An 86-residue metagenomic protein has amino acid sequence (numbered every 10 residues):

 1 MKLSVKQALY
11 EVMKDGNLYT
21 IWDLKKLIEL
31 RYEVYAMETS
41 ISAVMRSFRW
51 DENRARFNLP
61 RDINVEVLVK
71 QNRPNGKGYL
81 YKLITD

Functional and structural regions predicted by a protein language model:
M1-D15: Short alpha-helical segments that sit at the start of domains
M13-D23, Y32-V34: Short capping segments at the starts of secondary-structure elements
K14, E29, R49-N53: A general structural signal for alpha-helical elements within enzymatic catalytic domains
K26: Alpha-helical residues within the helix-turn-helix
L30-S40: Short, basic interhelical loop/turn and adjoining N-cap of the next helix at nucleic-acid- or acidic-partner-contacting
M45, R49-D86: DNA-binding patch around the recognition helix
